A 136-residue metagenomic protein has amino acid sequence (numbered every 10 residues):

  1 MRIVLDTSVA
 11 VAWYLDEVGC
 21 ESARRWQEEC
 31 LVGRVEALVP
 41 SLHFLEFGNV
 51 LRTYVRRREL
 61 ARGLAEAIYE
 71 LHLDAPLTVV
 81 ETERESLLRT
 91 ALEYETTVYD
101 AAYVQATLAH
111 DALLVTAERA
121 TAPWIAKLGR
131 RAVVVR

Functional and structural regions predicted by a protein language model:
M1-L42, Y54-G63, R119, L128: Short, well-structured N-terminal submotif of metal-dependent ribonuclease cores
R2, T96, V104-R136: Acidic, PIN/NYN-like endoribonuclease modules and their adjacent C-terminal/linker elements
L5, L38-V39, E81, V98-A101 (+1 more regions): Short beta-strand scaffold positions
V9, N49-R52, Y103, T121: Hydrophobic side chains within alpha-helical segments
S41-F44, L64-Y94: Acidic catalytic patch
F47, V55, Y69: His/Asp/Glu-enriched, well-ordered alpha-helical/loop segment that forms or immediately abuts the divalent-metal
